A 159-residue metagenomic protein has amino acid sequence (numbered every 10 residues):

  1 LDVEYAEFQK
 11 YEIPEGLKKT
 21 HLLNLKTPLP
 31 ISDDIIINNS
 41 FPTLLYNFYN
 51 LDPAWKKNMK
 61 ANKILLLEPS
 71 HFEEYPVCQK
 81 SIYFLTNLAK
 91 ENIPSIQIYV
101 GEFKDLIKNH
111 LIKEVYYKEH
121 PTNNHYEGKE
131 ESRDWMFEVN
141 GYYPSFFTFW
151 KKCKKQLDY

Functional and structural regions predicted by a protein language model:
L1-E4: Conserved active-site neighborhood of enzyme catalytic/cofactor-binding cores
A6-Y159: Trp/Phe/Arg-rich N-terminal binding region typifying the photolyase-homology
